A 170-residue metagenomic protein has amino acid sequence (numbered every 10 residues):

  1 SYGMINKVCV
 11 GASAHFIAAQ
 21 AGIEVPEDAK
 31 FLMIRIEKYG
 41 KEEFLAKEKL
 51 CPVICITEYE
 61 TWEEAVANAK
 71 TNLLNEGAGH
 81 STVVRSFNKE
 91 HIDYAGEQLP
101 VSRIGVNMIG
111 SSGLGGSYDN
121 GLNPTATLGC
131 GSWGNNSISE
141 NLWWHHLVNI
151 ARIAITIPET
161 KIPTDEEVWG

Functional and structural regions predicted by a protein language model:
S1-H15, F44-E48: Flexible, acidic loop-helix segments that line cofactor/substrate-binding pockets
G3-I5, A21, I34: Hydrophobic transmembrane signal anchors and adjacent membrane-proximal interface regions, especially in viral
A18: Substrate-access "cap/lid" subdomains that shape and gate the entrance to catalytic or ligand-binding pockets
I23-G170: Conserved C-terminal structural/oligomerization subdomain of aldehyde/semialdehyde dehydrogenase
